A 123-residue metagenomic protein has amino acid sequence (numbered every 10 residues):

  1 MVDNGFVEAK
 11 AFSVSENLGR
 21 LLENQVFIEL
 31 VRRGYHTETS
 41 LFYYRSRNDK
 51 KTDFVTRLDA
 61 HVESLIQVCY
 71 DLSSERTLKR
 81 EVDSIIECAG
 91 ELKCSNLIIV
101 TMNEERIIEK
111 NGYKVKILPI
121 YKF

Functional and structural regions predicted by a protein language model:
M1-F123: A cross-kingdom feature that marks ATP-driven nucleic-acid transaction machinery
